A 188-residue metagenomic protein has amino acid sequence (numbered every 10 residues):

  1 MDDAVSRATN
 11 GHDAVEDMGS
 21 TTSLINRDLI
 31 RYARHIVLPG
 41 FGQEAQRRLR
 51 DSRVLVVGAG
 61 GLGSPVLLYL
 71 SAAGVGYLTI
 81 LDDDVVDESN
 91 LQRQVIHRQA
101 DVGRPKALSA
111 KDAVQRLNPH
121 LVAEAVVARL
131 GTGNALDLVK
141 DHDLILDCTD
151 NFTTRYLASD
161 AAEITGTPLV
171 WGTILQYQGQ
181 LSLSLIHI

Functional and structural regions predicted by a protein language model:
M1-I186: Adenine nucleotide-associated cytosolic modules
